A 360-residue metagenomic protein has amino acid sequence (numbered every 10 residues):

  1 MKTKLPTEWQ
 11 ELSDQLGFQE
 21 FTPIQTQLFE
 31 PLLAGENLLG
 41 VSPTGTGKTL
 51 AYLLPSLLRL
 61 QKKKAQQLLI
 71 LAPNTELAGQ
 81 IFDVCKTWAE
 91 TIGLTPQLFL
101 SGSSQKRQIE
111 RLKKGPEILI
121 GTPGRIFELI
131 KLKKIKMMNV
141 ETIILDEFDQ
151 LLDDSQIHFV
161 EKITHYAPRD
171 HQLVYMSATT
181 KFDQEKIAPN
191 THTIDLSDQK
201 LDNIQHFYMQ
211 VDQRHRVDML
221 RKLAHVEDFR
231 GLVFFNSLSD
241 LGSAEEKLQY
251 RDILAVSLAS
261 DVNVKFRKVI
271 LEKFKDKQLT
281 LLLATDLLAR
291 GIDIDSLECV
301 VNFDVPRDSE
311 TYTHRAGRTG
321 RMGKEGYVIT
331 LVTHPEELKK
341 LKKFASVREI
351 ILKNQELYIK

Functional and structural regions predicted by a protein language model:
M1-K360: Conserved helicase RecA-like core
